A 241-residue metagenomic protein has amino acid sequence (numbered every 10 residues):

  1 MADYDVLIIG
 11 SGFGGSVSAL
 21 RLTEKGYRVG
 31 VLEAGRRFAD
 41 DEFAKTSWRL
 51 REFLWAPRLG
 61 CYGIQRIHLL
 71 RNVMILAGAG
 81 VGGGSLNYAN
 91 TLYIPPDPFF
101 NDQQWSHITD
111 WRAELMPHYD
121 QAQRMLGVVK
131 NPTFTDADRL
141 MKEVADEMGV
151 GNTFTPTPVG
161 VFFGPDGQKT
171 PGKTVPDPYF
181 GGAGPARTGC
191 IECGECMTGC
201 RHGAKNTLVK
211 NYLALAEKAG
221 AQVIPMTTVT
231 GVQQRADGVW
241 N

Functional and structural regions predicted by a protein language model:
M1-Q103, H107-A113: N-terminal glycine-rich phosphate/pyrophosphate-binding loop and immediately adjacent elements
F13, M226-T230: Conserved SAM/SAH-binding loop
A34, T91, T157-V159, T228: Proline- and acidic/polar-enriched loop/turn elements at helix boundaries
F38-D40, P95, F162-G164, G231-Q233: Flexible loop/turn segments at secondary-structure boundaries
E42-A44, D166-K169, R235-D237: Short acidic, glycine/serine/threonine-rich loops at helix termini
A79-G82, I191-E195, D237: Short, solvent-exposed loop/turn segments at the edges of secondary structure
D110-M226: Conserved redox-cofactor binding core of oxidoreductases
G231-N241: Conserved beta-strand-loop-beta-strand element in the redox core of flavoprotein oxidoreductases
